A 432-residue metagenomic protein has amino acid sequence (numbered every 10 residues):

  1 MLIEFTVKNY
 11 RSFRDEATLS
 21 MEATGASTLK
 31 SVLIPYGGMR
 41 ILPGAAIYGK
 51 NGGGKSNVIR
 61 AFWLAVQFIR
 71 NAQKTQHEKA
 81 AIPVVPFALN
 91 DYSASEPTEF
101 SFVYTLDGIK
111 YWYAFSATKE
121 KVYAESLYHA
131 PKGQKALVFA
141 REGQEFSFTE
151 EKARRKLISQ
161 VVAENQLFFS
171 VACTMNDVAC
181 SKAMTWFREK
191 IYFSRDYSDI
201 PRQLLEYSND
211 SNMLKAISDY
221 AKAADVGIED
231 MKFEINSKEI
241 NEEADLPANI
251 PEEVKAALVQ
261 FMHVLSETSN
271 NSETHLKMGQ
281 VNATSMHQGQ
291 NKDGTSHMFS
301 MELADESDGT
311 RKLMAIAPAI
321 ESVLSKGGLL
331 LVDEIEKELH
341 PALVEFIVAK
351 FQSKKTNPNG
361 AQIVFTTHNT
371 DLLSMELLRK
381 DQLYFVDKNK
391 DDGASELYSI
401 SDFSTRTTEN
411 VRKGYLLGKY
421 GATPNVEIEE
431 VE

Functional and structural regions predicted by a protein language model:
M1-R70, M286-N425: Switch/communication elements of ASCE P-loop NTPase nucleotide-binding domains
F5, F100-F102, V122-H129, V281-N291 (+1 more regions): Short polybasic amphipathic segments
K8, I200-D305, Y415, I428-V431: Extended helical coiled-coil dimerization/tether regions that scaffold and oligomerize large DNA-maintenance assemblies
S12, L106-K110, K132: Glycine-centered tight beta-turn/hairpin loop motif at sheet-sheet or coil-to-beta transitions
T18, S101, W112-S116, V138 (+2 more regions): Short, surface-exposed charged micro-motifs
P35-R40, A45-A46, K50, I59-W112 (+1 more regions): Conserved P-loop NTP-binding catalytic core
R60-E96, Q166-K222, A349, S353-I363 (+1 more regions): An exposure/low-complexity boundary signal
W112-V254: Electropositive, glycine-dotted interaction segments that contact anionic polymers or phosphate-rich ligands
